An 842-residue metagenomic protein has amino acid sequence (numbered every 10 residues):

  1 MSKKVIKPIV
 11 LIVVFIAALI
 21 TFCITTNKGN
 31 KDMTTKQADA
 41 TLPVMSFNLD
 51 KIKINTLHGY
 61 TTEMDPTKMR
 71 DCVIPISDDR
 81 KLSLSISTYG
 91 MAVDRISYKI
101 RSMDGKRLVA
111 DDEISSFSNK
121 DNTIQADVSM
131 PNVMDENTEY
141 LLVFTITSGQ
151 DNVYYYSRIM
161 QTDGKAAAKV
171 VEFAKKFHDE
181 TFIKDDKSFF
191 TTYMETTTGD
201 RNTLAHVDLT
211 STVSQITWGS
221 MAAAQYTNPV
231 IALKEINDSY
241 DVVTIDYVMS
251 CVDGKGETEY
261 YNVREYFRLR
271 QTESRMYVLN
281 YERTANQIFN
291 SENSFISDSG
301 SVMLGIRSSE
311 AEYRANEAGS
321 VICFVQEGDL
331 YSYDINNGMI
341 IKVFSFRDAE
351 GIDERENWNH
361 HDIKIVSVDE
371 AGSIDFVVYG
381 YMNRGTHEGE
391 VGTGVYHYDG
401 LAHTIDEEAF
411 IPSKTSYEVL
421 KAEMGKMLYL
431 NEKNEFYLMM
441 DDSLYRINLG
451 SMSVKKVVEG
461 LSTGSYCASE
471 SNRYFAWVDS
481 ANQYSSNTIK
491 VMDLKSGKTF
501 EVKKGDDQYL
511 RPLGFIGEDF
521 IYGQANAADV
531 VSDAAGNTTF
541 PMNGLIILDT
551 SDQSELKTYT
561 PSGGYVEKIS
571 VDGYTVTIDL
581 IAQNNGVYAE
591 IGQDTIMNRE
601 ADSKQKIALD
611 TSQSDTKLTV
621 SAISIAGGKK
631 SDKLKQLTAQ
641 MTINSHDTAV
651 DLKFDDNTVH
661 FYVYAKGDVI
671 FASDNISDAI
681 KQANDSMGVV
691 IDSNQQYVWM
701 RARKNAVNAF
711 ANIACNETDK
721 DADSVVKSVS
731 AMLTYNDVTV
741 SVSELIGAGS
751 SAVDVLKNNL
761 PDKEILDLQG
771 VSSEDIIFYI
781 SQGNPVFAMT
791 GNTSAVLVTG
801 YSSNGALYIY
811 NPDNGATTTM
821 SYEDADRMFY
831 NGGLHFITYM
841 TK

Functional and structural regions predicted by a protein language model:
M1-I16, T25: N-terminal Sec-pathway targeting helices
T25-K31, T67-S83, D94-N119, D127-L141 (+3 more regions): Surface-exposed, charged secondary-structure patches
K36-K99, D104-L108, E139-M221, I296-M339 (+18 more regions): Core segments of small alpha/beta cavity-forming domains
A110-E113, Y281, I340-A349, I405-S413 (+3 more regions): Beta-propeller fold detector
Y140, E235-S250, G372-V378, F520-A525 (+2 more regions): A short hydrophobic beta-strand element
Y240-V278, E282, Y810-T818: Exposed beta-sheet edge and beta->alpha loop/turn motif
I335-G338, G400-L401, N448-M452, D493-G497 (+1 more regions): Short loop/turn segments that connect beta-strands within beta-propeller blades
N708-K842: Conserved active-site-adjacent core of cysteine acyl-enzyme catalytic domains
